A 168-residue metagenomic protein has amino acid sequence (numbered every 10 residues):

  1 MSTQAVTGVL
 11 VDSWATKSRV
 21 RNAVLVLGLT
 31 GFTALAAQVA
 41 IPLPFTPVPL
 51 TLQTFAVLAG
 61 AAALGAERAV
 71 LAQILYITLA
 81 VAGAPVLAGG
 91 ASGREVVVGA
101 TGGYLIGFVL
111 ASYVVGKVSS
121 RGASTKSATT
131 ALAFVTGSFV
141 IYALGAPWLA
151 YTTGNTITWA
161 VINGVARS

Functional and structural regions predicted by a protein language model:
M1-A15, R21, L35, R94-I141 (+1 more regions): Short helix-perturbing small/polar motifs within transmembrane alpha-helices
S2-V70: Hydrophobic transmembrane alpha-helices
G28, I74-T78, L110, L132 (+3 more regions): Hydrophobic residues within alpha-helical transmembrane segments of multi-pass solute transporters/permease subunits
T30-Q38, I77-V86, S138-L144: Aromatic-anchored segments of alpha-helical transmembrane domains
V39-V114: Alpha-helical membrane segments and adjacent membrane-interface helices in multi-pass membrane proteins
A66, A123-S124, G154-W159: Juxtamembrane helix-boundary/capping and inter-helix hinge elements in multi-pass membrane proteins
T101, A160-S168: Individual transmembrane alpha-helices with interfacial aromatic-anchor signatures
A143-T158: Transmembrane alpha-helical segments of integral membrane proteins
